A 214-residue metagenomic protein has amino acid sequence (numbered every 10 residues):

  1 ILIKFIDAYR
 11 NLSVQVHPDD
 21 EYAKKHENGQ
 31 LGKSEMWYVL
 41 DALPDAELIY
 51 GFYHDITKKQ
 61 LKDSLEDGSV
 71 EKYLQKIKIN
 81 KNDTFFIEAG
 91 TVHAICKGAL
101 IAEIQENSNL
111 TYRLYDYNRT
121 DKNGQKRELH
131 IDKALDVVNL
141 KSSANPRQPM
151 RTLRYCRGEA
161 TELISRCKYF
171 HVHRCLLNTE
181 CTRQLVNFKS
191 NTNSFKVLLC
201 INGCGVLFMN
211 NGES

Functional and structural regions predicted by a protein language model:
I1-K81, I95-C204, F208-M209: Active-site region of the double-stranded beta-helix
E88, F208-N211: Short strand-turn-strand beta-turns centered on an Asx-Gly dipeptide
